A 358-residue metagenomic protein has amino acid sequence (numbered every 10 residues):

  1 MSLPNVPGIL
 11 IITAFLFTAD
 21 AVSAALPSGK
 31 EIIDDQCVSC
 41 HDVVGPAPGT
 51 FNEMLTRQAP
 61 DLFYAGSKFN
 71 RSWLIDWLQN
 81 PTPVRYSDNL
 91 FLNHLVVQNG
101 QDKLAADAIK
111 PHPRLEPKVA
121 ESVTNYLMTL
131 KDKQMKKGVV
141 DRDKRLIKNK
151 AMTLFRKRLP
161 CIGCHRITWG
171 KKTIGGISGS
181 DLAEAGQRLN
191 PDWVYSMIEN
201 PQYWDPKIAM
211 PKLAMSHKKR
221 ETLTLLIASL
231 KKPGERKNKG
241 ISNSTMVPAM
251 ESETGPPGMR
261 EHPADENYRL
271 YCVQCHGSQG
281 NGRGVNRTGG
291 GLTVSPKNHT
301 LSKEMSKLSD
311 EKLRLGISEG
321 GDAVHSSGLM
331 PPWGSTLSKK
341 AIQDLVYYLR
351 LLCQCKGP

Functional and structural regions predicted by a protein language model:
M1-V6: N-terminal secretory signal peptides that target proteins for export/translocation
G8-T18: Bacterial N-terminal signal peptides
F17-I33, L130-R156, P233-R269: Electrostatic cytochrome c docking/interface patches
L26-Q58, N80-L92, D132-M135, T153-S178 (+5 more regions): Periplasmic/extracellular electron-transfer cofactor-ligation site, primarily the c-type cytochrome heme-c attachment
P27, E31, K68, R114-K118 (+9 more regions): Soluble non-cytosolic domains of exported or imported proteins
E31, D35-V38, S72-D76, E121 (+9 more regions): Solvent-exposed, polar/charged alpha-helical surfaces in well-ordered, non-transmembrane soluble domains, broadly
T50-A65, Q79-V119, V139-D141, G175-A185 (+5 more regions): Axial heme c-ligation environment in periplasmic c-type cytochrome domains
N70, Q187-N190, L230, G234: C-terminal, active-site-flanking charged/polar segments
